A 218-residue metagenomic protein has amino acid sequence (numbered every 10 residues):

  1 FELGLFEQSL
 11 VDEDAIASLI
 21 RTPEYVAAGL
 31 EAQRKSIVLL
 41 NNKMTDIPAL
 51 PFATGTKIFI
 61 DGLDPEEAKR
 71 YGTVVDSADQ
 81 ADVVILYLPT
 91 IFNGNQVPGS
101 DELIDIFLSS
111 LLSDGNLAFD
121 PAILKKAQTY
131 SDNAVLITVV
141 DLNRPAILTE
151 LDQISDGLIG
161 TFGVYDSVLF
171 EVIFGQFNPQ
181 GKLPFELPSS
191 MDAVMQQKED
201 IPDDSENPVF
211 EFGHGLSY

Functional and structural regions predicted by a protein language model:
F1-V11: Long, well-ordered, tryptophan-enriched scaffold segments
D14, L19-Y218: C-terminal non-catalytic regions of proteins with extracellular/luminal or membrane-system context
